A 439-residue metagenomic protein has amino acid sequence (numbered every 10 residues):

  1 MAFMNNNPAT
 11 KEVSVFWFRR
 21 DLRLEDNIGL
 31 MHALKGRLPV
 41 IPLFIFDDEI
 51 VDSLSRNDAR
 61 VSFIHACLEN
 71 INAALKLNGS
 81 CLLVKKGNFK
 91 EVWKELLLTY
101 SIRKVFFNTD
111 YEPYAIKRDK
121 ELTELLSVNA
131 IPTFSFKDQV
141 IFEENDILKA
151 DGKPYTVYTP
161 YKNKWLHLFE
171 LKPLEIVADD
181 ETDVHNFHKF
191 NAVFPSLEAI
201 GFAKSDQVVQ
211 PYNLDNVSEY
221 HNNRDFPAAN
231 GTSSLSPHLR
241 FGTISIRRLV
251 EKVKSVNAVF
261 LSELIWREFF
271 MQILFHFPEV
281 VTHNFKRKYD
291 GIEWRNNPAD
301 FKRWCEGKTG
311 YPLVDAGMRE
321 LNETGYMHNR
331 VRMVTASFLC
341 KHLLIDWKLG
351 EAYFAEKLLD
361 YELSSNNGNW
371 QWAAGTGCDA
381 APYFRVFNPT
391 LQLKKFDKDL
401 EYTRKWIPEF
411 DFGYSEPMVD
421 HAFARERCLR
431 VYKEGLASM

Functional and structural regions predicted by a protein language model:
A2-F169, V256, R319, R430 (+2 more regions): Trp/Phe/Arg-rich N-terminal binding region typifying the photolyase-homology
A9, D48-D52, I71-A74, Y100-R103 (+4 more regions): A short alpha-helix capping/helix-coil boundary motif
L54, D58-S62, W304, L393 (+1 more regions): Charge-dense, low-complexity intrinsically disordered segments
V140-I147, D225, E356, V386-K394 (+1 more regions): Short, charged low-complexity linear motifs
G152-Y289, Q392-M439: Glycine/tryptophan-enriched, flexible segments
N230-R404: Active-site-proximal binding-pocket segments
